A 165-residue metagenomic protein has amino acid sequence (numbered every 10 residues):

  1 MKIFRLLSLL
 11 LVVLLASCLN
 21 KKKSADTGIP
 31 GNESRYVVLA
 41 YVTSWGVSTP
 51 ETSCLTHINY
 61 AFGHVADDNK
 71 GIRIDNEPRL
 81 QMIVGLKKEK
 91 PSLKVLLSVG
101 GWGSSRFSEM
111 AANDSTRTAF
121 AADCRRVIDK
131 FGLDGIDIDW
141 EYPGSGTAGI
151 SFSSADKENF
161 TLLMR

Functional and structural regions predicted by a protein language model:
K2-V12: Sec-dependent signal peptide recognition, specifically the positively charged N-region followed immediately by
L15-S17: C-terminal motif of bacterial Sec signal peptides marking the signal peptidase cleavage site
L19-K21: Bacterial signal peptide processing site
D26-D129, G144-G146, F152-M164: Glycan-recognition patch characteristic of GH18 chitinases/ENGases and related GlcNAc/peptidoglycan-binding proteins
D129-G135: Parallel beta-helix/beta-solenoid
I136-P143: Mobile, glycine-rich extracellular loop/lid and propeptide segments that shape or gate substrate/ligand access
